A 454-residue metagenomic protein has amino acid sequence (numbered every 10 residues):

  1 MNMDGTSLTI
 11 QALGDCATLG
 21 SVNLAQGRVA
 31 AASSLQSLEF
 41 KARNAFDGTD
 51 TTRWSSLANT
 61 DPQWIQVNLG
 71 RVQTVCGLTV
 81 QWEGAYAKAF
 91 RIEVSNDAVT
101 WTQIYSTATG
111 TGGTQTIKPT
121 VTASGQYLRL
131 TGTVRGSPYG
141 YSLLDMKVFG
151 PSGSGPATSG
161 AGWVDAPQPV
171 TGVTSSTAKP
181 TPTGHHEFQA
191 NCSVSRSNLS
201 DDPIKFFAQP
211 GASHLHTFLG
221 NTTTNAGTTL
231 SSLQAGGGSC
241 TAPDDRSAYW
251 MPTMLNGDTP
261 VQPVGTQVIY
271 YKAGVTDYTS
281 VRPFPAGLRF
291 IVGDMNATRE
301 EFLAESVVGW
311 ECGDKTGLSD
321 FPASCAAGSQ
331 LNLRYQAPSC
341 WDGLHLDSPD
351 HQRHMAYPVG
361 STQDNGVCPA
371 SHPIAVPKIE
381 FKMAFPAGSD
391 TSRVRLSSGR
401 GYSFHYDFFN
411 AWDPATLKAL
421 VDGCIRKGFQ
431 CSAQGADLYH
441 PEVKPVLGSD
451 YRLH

Functional and structural regions predicted by a protein language model:
N2-G14, G155-S213, T217-Y335, D342-H454: Primary mode marks residue(s) on the alpha4-beta5-alpha5 output face of response regulator receiver
A17-L24, A32-S154: Aromatic, loop-rich ligand-recognition surfaces of beta-strand-rich domains
A30-A32, C312: Bulky hydrophobic/aromatic "packing anchor" residues in well-ordered structure
G70, A337-P338: Proline-anchored loop/turn motifs at beta-strand termini and strand-loop-strand connectors
N96, C340-W341: A generic structural motif
